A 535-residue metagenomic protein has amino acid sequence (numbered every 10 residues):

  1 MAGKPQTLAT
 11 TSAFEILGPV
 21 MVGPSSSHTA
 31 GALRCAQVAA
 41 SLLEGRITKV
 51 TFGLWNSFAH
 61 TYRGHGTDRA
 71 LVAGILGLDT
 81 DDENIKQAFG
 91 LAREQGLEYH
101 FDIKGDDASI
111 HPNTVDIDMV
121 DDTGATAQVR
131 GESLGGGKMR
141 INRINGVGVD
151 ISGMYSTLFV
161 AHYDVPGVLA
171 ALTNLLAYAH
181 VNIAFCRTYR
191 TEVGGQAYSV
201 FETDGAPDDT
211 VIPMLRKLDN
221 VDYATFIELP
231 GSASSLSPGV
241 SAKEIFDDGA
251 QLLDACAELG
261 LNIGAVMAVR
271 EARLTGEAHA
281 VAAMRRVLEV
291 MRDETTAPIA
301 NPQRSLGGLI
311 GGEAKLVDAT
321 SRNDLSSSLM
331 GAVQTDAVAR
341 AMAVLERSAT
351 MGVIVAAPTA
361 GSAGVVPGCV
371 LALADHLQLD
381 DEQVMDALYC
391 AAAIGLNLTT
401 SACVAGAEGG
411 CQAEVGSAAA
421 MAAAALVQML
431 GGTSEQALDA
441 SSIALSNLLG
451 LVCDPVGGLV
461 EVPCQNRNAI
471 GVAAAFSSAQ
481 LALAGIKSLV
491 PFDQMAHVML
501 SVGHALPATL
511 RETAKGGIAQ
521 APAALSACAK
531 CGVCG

Functional and structural regions predicted by a protein language model:
A2-A13, E44-T48, G331-S348, E382-A402 (+2 more regions): Acidic-glycine-rich active-site phosphate/pyrophosphate-binding loop
G18-V38, M351-C369, A413-A418: Conserved phosphate/anionic-ligand binding catalytic regions in large, soluble enzymes, centered on
T29-L43, P166, P367-L379, A423-G431: Alpha-helical support elements that line or immediately flank enzyme active sites and cofactor-binding pockets
T51-Q95, C390-A425, E435, N447-A474 (+1 more regions): A structural-propensity feature for long, helix-poor, extended segments
E83, F101, Q128-P238: A conserved regulatory-domain signal marking ACT and ACT-like small-molecule sensing domains and adjacent regulatory
Q87-E94, E98-F101, Q428-G535: Functionally critical mobile loop/hinge segments
F89, L134, S234-K315, A319-N323 (+1 more regions): C-terminal regulatory domains involved in ligand/effector binding and gene-expression control
K315-P358: Active-site cofactor/substrate anionic-group-binding motifs, chiefly glycine- and Lys/Arg-rich phosphate-binding loops
